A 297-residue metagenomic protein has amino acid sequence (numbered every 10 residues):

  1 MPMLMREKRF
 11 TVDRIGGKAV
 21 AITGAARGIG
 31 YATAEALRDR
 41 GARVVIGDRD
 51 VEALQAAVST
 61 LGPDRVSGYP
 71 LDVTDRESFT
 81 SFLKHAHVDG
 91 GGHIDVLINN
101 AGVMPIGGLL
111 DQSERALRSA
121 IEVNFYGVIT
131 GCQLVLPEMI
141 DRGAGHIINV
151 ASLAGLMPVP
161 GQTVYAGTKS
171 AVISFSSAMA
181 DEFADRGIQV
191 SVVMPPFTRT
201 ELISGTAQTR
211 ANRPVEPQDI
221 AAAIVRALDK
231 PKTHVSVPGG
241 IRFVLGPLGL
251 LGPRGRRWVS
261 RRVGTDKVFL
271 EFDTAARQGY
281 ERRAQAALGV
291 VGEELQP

Functional and structural regions predicted by a protein language model:
R9-V45: Canonical Rossmann dinucleotide-binding motif of NAD(H)/NADP(H)-dependent dehydrogenases/reductases, specifically
V51-E52, P70-S81, E114: The beta1-alpha1 cofactor-binding region of Rossmann-like NAD(H)/NADP(H)-dependent oxidoreductases
G108-L109, S113-R118: Substrate-binding pocket helix/loop in short-chain dehydrogenase/reductase
L110, V159-T163: Active-site loop immediately N-terminal to the catalytic Tyr-X3-Lys motif of short-chain dehydrogenase/reductase
C132, T168: Active-site helix of classical SDR
S152: Residue(s) in the substrate-gating loop at a strand-loop-helix junction that position the organic substrate next
V192, Q208-G246: C-terminal helical subdomain
